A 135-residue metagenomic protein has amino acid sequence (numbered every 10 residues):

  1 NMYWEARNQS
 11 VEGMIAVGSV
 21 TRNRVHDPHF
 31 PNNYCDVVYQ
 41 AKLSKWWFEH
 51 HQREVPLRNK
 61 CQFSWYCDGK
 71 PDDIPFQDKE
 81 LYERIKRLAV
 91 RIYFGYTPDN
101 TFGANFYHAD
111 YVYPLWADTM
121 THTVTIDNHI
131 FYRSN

Functional and structural regions predicted by a protein language model:
M2-N135: Bacterial extracytoplasmic/cell-wall-associated proteins, especially those involved in peptidoglycan
